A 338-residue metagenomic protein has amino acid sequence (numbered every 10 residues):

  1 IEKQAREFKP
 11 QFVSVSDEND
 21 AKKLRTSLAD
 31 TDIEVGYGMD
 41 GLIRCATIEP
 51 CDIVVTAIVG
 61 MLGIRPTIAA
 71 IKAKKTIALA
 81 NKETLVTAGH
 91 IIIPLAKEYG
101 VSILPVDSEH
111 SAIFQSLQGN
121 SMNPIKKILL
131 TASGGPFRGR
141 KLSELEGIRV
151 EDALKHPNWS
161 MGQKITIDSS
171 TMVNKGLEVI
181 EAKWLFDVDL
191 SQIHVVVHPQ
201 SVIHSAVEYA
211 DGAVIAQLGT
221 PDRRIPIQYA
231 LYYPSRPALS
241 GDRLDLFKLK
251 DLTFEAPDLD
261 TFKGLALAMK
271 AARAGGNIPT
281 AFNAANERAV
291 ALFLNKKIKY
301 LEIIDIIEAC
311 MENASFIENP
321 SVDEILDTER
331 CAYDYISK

Functional and structural regions predicted by a protein language model:
I1-K338: Catalytic, metal-anchored helix/loop core of enzyme active sites in primary metabolism
